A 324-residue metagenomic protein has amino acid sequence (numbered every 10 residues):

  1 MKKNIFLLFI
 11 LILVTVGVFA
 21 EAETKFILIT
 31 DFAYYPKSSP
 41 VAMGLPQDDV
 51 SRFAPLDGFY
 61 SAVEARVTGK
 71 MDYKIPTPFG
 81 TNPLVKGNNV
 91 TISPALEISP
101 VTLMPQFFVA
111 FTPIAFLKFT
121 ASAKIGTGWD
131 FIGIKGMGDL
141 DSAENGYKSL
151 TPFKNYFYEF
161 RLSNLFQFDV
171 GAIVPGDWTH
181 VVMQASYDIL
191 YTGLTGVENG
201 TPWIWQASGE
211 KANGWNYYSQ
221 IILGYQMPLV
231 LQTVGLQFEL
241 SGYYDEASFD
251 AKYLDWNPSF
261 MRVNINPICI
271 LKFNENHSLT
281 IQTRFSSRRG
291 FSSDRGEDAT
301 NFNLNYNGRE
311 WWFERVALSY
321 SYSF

Functional and structural regions predicted by a protein language model:
M1-N4: Positively charged n-region of N-terminal signal peptides that target proteins for export
L8-V16: Bacterial N-terminal signal peptides
E21-V41, A65, N88-L96: Transmembrane beta-strand segments of Gram-negative outer membrane beta-barrel proteins
K25-A54, A115-G224, N257-S259, K272 (+3 more regions): Outer-membrane pore/translocation modules
A33-N82: N-terminal ordered "arm"
F59-R66, P94-F107, P113-F116, N213 (+5 more regions): Solvent-exposed loop/turn segments connecting transmembrane beta-strands in outer-membrane beta-barrel proteins
D72-K74, N82-I132: Outer membrane beta-barrel
K74-P78, V85-G87, T112-F116, G171-I173 (+2 more regions): Outer-membrane beta-barrel channels and translocator barrels
